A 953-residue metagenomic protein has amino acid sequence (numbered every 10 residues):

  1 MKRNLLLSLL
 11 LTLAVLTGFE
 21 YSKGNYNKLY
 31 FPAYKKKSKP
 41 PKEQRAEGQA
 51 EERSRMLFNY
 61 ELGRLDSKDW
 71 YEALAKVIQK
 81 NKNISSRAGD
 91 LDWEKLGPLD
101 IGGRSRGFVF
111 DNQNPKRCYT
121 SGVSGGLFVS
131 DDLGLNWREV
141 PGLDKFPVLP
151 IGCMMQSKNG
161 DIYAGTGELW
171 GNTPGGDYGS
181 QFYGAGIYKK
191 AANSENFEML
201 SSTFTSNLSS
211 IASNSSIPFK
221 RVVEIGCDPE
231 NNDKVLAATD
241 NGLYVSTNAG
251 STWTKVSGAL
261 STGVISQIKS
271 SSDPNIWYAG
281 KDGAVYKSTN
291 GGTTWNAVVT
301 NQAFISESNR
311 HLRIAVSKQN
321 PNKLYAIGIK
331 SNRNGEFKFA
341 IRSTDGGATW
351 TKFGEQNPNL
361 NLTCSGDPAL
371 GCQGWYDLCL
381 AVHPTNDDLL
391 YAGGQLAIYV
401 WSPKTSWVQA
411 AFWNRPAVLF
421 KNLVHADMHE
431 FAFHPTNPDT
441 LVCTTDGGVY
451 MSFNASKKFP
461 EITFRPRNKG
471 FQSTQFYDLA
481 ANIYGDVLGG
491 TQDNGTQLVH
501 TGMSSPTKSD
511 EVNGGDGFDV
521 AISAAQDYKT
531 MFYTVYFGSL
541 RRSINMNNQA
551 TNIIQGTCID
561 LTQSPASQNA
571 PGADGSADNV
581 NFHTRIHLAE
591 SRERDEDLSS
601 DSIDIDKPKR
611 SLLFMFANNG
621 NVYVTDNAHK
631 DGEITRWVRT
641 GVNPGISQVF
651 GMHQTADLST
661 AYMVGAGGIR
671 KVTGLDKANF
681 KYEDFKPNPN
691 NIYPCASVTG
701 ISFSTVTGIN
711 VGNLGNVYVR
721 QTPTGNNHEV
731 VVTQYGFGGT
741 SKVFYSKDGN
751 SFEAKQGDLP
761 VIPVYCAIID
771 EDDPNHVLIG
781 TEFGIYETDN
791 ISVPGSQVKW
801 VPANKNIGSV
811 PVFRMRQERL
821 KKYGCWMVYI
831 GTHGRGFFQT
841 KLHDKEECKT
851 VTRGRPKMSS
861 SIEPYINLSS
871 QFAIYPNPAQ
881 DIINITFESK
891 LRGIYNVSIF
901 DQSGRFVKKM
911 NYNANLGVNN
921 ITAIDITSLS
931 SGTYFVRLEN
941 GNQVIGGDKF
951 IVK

Functional and structural regions predicted by a protein language model:
M1-L9: N-terminal Sec-pathway targeting helices
S8-G18: Hydrophobic membrane-insertion alpha-helices, especially the h-region of bacterial N-terminal signal peptides
L10, D132, N159, N248 (+11 more regions): Serine/proline-rich low-complexity intrinsically disordered segments, especially terminal tails, linkers
E20, G24-E846: Beta-propeller blade termini and top-face loops
D601-D606, V851-S861, F900-Q902, E939-N940: Short intrinsically disordered coil segments
T840-Y875, K890: Residue-level detector of functionally pivotal "anchor" positions at catalytic/ligand-binding pockets or at interdomain
E863-Y875, A879-K953: C-terminal outer-membrane/trafficking sorting elements
